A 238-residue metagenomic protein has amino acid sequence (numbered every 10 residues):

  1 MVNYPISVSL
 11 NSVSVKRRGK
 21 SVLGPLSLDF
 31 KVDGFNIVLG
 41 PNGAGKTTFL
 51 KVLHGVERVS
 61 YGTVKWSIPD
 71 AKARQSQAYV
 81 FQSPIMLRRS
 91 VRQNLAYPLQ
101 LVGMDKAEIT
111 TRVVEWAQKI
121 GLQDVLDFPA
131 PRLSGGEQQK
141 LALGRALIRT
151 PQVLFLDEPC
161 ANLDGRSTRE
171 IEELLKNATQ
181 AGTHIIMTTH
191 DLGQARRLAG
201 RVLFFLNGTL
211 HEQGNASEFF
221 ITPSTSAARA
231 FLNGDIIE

Functional and structural regions predicted by a protein language model:
H54: Helix-to-loop junction immediately C-terminal to a conserved catalytic motif
A107-V125: Conserved ABC ATPase "signature" region
P129-L133, E137: Conserved ABC ATPase signature
L154-D157: Catalytic Walker B motif of ABC-type/P-loop ATPase nucleotide-binding domains
G165-S167: Helix N-cap at the start of a conserved alpha-helix in ABC-type nucleotide-binding domains
T189-H190: H-loop/switch region of ABC-family ATPase nucleotide-binding domains
A195-R197: A short, surface-exposed alpha-helical micro-motif characterized by mixed small hydrophobic and charged/polar residues
